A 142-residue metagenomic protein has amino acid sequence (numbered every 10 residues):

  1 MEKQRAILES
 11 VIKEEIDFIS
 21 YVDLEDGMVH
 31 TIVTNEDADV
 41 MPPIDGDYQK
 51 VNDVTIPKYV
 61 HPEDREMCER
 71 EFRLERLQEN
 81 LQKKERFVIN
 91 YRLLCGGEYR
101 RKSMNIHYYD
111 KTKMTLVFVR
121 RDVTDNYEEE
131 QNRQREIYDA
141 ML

Functional and structural regions predicted by a protein language model:
M1-A6, Y127-L142: Sensory-domain boundary/capping and coupling elements
M1-Q4, F72, E85, E98-R101: Short linear interaction motifs
I7-Y59, Y108: PAS-family sensory domain signal
V22-D23, D110, D122, D139: Acidic/polar residues at beta-strand termini and the immediately following turn/coil
Y48-R76: PAS/Per-ARNT-Sim sensory domains
L74-I89: PAS/PAS-like sensory domains
I89-G97: PAS-family sensory domains
Y99-Y127: Short loop/turn elements at sensory-signaling interfaces that couple input to output
